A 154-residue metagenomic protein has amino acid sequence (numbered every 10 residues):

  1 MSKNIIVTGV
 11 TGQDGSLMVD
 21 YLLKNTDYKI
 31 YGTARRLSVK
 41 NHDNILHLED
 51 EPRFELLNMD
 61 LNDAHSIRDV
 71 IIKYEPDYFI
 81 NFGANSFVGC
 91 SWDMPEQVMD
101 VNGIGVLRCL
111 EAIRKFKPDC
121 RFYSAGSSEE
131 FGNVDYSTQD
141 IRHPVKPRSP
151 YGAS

Functional and structural regions predicted by a protein language model:
M1-S154: N-terminal Rossmann-like NAD(P)+-binding domain of SDR-like oxidoreductases, especially those catalyzing
